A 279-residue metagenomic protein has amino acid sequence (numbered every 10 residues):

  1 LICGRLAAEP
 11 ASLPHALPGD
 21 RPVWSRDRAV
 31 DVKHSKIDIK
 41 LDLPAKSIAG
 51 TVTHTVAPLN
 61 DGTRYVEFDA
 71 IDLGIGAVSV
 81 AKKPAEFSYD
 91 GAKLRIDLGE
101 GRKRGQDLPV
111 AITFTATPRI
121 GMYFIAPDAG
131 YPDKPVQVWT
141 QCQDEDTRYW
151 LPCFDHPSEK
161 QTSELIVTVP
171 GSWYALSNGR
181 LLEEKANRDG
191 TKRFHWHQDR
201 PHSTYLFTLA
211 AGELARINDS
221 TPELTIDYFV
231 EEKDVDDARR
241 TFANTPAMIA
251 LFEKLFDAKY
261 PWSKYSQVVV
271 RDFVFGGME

Functional and structural regions predicted by a protein language model:
I2-A49, P135-Q137, P157: N-terminal, polar/Ser/Thr-rich
P14, D27, R104, T113-S163 (+1 more regions): Glycine/proline-rich low-complexity spacer/linker segments in large multi-domain proteins
H34-K36, S47-T53, T63-Y65, K93 (+4 more regions): Intrinsic-disorder/low-complexity, polar/charged segments enriched in Ser/Thr/Lys/Arg/Asp/Glu/Gln
D38-K40, P84-E86, D97-R102, W150-D155 (+1 more regions): Beta-strand-rich interaction surfaces with strong enrichment in secreted/lumenal proteins
A49-L73, L151-D155, S163-P170: Surface-exposed beta-strand/loop patches in extracellular or lumenal glycoproteins
G50, Q141-E145, C153-E279: Hydrophobic helix-coil surface modules that form long, contiguous segments used for peptide/substrate interaction
Y65-V66, A70-Y131: A surface-exposed beta-strand-loop module
A70-G74, P127-Q143, K185-A186, R271-F275: Short edge-strand/loop segments of extracellular domains
